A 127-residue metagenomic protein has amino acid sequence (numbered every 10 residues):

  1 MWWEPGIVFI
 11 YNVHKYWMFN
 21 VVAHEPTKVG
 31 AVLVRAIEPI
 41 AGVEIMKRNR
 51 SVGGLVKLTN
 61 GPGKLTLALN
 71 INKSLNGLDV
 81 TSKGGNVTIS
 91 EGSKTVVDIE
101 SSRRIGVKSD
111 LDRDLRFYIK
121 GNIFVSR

Functional and structural regions predicted by a protein language model:
M1-R127: Conserved, well-structured core segments that form or line functional sites
